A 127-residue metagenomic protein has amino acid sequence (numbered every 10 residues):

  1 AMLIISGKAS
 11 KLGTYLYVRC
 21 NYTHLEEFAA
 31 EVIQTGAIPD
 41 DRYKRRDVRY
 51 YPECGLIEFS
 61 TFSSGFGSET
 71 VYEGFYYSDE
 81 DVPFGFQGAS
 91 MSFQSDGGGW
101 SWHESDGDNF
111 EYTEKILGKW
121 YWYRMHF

Functional and structural regions predicted by a protein language model:
A1-S10: Internal/C-terminal transmembrane anchor helices
A9-Q34: Alpha-helical transmembrane signal-anchor/signal-peptide segments
F28-F127: Extracytosolic and intramembrane catalytic regions of membrane-associated proteins in envelope/secretory systems
